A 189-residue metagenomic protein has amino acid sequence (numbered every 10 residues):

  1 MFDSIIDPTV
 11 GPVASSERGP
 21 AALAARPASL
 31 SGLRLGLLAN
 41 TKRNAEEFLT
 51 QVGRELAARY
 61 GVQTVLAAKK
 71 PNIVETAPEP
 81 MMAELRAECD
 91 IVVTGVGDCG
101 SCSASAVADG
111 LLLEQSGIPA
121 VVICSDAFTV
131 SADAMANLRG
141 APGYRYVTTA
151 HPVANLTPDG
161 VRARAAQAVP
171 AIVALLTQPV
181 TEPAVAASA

Functional and structural regions predicted by a protein language model:
M1-A25: N-terminal amphipathic/basic leader segments beginning at the initiator methionine
L33, L37-R54, Q63: Glycine-rich phosphate/diphosphate-binding loop of Rossmann-like nucleotide-binding domains
A58-P71, G143-A150: Short beta-strand elements in bilobed, periplasmic/extracellular small-molecule ligand-binding domains
N72-A83, V161: Structural motif
P78-D90, D109: Short, well-structured alpha-helical segments in soluble
V107, L111, Q115, V130-A141: Active-site-proximal loop->helix
T149-V185: A charged, well-structured terminal subsegment
